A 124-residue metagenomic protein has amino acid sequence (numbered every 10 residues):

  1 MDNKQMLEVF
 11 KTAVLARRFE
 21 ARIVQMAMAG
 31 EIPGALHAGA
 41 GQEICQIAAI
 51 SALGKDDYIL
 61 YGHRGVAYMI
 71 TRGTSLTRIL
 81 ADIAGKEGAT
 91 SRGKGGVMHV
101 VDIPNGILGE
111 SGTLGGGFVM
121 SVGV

Functional and structural regions predicted by a protein language model:
M1-L7: Charged, compositionally biased N-terminal leader segments and the immediate start of the first structured element
A21-Q25, A29-V124: Cofactor-binding active-site loop characterized by glycine-rich and histidine/acidic residues
